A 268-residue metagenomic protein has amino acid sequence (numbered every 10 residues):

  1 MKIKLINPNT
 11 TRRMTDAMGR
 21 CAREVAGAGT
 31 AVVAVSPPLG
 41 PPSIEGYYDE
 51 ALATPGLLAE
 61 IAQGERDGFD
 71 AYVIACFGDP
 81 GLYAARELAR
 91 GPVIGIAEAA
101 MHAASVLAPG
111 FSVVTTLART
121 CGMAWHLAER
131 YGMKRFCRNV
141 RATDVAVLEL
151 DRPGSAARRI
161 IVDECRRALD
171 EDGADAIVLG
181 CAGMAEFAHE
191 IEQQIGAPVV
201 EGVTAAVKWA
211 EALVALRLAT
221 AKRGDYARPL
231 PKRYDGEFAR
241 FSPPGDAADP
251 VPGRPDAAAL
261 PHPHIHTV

Functional and structural regions predicted by a protein language model:
K2-V25: N-terminal beta1-alpha1 ligand-phosphate binding loop
L5, R66-C76, G173-C181: Periplasmic-binding protein-like
R13, S105-A142, A156-R159, A212-V251: Short, glycine-/small-residue-rich phosphate/pyrophosphate-handling segment
A34-I61, L148-P153: N-terminal beta-loop-helix "entrance" segment that forms/cooperates in small-molecule cofactor or anionic ligand
A51-G68, R159-G173: Short, well-structured alpha-helical segments in soluble
T54-P109, V113-V114: Glycine/small-residue-rich loop that forms an oxyanion/phosphate-binding "nest" at active or ligand-binding sites
W125-A182, F187: Active-site rim beta-loop-alpha module in soluble metabolic enzymes
V145, V200-A219: Short, flexible loop segments at boundaries between secondary-structure elements
